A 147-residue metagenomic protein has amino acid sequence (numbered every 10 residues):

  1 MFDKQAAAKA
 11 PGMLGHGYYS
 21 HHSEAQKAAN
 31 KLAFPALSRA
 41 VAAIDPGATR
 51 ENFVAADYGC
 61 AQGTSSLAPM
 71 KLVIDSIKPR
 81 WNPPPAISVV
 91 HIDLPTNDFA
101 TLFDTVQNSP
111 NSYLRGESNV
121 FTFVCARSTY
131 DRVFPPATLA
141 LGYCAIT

Functional and structural regions predicted by a protein language model:
M1-A137: N-terminal charged/capping segments associated with class I S-adenosyl-L-methionine
Y143: A conserved beta-strand element that flanks and buttresses the S-adenosyl-L-methionine
I146-T147: Short catalytic micro-motifs in class I SAM-dependent methyltransferases
